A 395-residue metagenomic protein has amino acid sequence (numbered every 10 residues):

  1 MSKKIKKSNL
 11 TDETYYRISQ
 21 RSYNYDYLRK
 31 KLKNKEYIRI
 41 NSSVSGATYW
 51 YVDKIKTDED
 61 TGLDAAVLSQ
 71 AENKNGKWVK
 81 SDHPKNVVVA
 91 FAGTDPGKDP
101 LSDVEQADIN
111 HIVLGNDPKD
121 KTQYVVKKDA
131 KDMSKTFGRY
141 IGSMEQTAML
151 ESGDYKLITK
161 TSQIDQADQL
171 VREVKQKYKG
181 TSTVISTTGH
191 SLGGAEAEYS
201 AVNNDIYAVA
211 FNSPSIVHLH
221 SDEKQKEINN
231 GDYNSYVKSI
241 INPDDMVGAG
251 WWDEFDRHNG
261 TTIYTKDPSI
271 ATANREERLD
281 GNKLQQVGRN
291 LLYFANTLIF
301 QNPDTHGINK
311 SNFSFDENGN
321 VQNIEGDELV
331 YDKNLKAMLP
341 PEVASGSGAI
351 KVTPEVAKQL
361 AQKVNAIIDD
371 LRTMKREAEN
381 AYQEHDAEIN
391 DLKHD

Functional and structural regions predicted by a protein language model:
M1-I38, V44-S45: N-terminal low-complexity, Ser/Thr- and acidic-residue-enriched intrinsically disordered segments
M1-I5, V89, K393-D395: Non-Sec secretion/translocation targeting segments of pathogen effectors
I18, V89, D245: A residue-level signal for conserved active-site and pocket-lining positions in enzyme catalytic cores
D26-T187, N204-Y207, P214, H218 (+1 more regions): A conserved cap/lid and substrate-binding interface adjacent to the catalytic center of lipid-processing enzymes
H83-N86, V202-D395: Serine hydrolase/lipase
Q166-Q169, E196, Q359, A366: Extracytoplasmic/secreted proteins, especially bacterial periplasmic and envelope-associated proteins
K175-Y178, L192, D244: Short, well-ordered alpha-helical segments in soluble proteins
T188-G193, A197: Gly/Ala-rich beta-loop-alpha elbow adjacent to hydrolase catalytic centers
